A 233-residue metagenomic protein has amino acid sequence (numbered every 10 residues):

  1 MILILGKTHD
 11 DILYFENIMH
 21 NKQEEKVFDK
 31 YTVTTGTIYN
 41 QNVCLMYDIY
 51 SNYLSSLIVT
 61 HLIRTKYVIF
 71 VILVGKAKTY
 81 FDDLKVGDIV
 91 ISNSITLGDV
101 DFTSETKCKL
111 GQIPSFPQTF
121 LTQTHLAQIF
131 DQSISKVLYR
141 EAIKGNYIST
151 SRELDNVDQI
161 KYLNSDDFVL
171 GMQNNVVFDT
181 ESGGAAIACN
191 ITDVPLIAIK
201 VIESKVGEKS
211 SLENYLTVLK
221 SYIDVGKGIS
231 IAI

Functional and structural regions predicted by a protein language model:
M1-T122: Metabolite-binding pocket within alpha/beta catalytic cores that recognizes anionic/polar moieties
T34-M46, Y162-M172, S204-K205: Glycine/charged-rich beta-loop-alpha catalytic/anionic-binding loops adjacent to active sites
M46, I72, V90, I143-I148 (+1 more regions): Hydrophobic/aromatic beta-strand patches that form the interior of the parallel beta-sheet core in alpha/beta enzyme
Y80-Q173, V177: Mid-sequence, gly/pro-rich, charge-dense loop/helix-turn segments that line enzyme active sites
D155-V157, A186-A188, K205-S211: Short active-site-adjacent structural elements
D179-P195: Short glycine-rich, acidic/polar surface loops and turns
L196, V201-I233: Regulatory input/activation interfaces that engage signals or partners
